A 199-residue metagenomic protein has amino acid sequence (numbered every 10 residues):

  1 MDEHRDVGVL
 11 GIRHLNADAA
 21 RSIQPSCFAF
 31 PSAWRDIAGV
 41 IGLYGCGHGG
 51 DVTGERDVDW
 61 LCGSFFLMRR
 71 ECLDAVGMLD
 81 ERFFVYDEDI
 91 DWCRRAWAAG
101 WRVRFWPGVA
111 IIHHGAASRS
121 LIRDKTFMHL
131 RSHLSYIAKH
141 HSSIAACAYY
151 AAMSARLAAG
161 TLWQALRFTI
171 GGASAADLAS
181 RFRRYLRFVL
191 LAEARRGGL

Functional and structural regions predicted by a protein language model:
M1-Q24: Conserved donor NDP-sugar-binding/catalytic core segment of glycosyltransferases
E3, Y136-I137: Short alpha-helical functional segments enriched in proximate histidine and acidic residues
F30-D59: Short, flexible, basic/aromatic active-site loop/helix in glycosyltransferases
T53, D59-M78, R82-A110: A short, conserved alpha-helix in the catalytic core of glycosyltransferases
A110-S132: Nucleotide-sugar-dependent glycosyltransferase catalytic core
D124-S132, S143-L199: Non-catalytic, C-terminal membrane-associated alpha-helical segments of glycosyltransferases
